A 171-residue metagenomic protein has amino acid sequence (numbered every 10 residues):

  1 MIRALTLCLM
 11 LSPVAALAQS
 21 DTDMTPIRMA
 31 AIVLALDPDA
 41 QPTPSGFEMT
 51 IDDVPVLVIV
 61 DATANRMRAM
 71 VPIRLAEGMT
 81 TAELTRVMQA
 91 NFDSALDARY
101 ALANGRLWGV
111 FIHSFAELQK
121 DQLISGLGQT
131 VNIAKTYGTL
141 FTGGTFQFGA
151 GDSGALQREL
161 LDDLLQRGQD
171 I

Functional and structural regions predicted by a protein language model:
M1-M10: Sec-dependent signal peptide recognition, specifically the positively charged N-region followed immediately by
P13-A15: N-terminal signal peptide c-region/cleavage motif recognized by signal peptidases
Q19-M67, I73-E77, T81-A82, A90 (+2 more regions): N-terminal secretory signal peptides
P26-V33, T85, I124-L127, V131: Extracytoplasmic/secreted envelope proteins and their assembly/folding machinery, especially bacterial periplasmic
L36-A40, N91, V131-F141, T145: Sec/Tat-exported extracytoplasmic proteins
M70-I112: Short, internal acidic amphipathic alpha-helical interface segments that mediate docking to partner proteins
A98-T139: A short, solvent-exposed beta-edge/loop patch
